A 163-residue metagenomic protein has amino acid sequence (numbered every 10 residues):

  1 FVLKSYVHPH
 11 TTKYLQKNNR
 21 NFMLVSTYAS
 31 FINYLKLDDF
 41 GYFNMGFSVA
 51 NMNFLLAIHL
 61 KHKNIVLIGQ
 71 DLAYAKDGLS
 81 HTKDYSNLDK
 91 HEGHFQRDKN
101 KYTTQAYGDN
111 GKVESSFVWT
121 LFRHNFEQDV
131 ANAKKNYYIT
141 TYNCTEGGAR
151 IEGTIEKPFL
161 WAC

Functional and structural regions predicted by a protein language model:
F1-C163: Metal-ion/cofactor- or nucleotide/acyl-coenzyme-handling active-site neighborhoods
